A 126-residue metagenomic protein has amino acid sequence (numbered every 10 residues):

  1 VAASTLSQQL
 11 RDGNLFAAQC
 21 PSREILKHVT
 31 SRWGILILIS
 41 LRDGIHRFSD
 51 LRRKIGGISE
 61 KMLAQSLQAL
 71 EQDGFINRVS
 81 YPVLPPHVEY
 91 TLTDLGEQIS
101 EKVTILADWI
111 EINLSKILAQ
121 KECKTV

Functional and structural regions predicted by a protein language model:
V1-R11: Long, low-complexity, charged/polar intrinsically disordered regions in eukaryotic proteins
F16-M62, E89: N-terminal helix-turn-helix DNA-binding core of bacterial DNA-binding proteins
E24, R53, Q65, E101 (+1 more regions): Generic recognition of well-ordered alpha-helical segments within structured catalytic/regulatory domains
I35, I39, D73, K102-I117: Alpha-helical linker/hinge and terminal dimerization helices associated with HTH transcriptional regulators
L63, L67-L70: Basic amphipathic alpha-helical segments that dock to polyanions
P82-I105: Basic, amphipathic "hinge/linker" alpha-helix immediately C-terminal to the N-terminal HTH DNA-binding motif
Q120-V126: Exposed, interaction-prone assembly regions rather than primary DNA-binding/catalytic cores
